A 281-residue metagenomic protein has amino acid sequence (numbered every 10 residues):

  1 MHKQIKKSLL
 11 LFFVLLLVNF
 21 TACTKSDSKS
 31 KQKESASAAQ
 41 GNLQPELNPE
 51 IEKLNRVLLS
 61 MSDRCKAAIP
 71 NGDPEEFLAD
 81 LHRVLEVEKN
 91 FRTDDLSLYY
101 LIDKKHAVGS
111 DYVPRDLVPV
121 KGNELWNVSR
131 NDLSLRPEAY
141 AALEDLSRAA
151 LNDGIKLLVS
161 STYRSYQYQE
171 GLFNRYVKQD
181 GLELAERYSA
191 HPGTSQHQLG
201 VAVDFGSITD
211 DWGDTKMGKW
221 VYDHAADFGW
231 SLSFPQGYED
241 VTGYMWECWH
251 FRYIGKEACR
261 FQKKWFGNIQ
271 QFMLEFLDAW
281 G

Functional and structural regions predicted by a protein language model:
M1-K7: Positively charged n-region of N-terminal signal peptides that target proteins for export
K7-S26: Sec-dependent N-terminal signal peptides of Gram-positive bacterial secreted proteins and lipoproteins
C23-T162, Y166-G281: Extracytoplasmic cell-surface/polysaccharide-interacting catalytic and binding patches
